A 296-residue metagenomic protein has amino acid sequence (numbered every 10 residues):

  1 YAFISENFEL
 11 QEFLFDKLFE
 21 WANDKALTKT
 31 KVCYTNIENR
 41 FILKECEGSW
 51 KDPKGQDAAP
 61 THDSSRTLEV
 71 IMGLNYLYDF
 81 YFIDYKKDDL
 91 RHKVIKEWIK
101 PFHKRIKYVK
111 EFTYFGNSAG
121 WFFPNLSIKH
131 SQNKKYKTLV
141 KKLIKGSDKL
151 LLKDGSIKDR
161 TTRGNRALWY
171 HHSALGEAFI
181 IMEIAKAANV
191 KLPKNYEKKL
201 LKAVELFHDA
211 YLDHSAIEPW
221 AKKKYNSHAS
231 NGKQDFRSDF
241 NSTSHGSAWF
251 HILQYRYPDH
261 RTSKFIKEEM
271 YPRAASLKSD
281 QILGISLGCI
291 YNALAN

Functional and structural regions predicted by a protein language model:
Y1-E9, D16-L27, E69-K87, G120-K134 (+3 more regions): Well-ordered alpha-helical scaffold segments within catalytic/enzyme domains
Y1-G116: Extended ligand-binding groove/face enriched in aromatic
L14-V32, E45-C46, R91-K110, K135-D159 (+2 more regions): Long, well-ordered core segments of solenoidal/helical folds
V32, N36-N39, Y196, E218-A221 (+1 more regions): Residue-level signal for alpha-helical context at structural boundaries
Y34-T35, I42, C46-L68, H103-A119 (+5 more regions): Solvent-exposed loop and edge beta-strand segments that line ligand/cofactor-binding and catalytic clefts
L126-K199: Flexible, glycine-rich surface segments
I184, A188, K202-L206, A210 (+1 more regions): Terminal, non-catalytic domain-edge segments
